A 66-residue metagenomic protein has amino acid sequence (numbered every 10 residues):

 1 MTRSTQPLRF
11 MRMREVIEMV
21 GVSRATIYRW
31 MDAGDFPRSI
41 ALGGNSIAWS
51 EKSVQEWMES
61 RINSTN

Functional and structural regions predicted by a protein language model:
T2-R29, A33, K52-Q55, E59-N63: Polyanion-binding surface elements
A33-S39: Short, solvent-exposed alpha-helical "recognition" segments
I40-N45: Short Lys/Arg-enriched helix C-cap and helix-to-coil transition segments that create basic nucleic-acid-contact patches
S46-S50: Minor-groove-contacting beta-hairpin "wing" of winged helix-turn-helix DNA-binding domains
